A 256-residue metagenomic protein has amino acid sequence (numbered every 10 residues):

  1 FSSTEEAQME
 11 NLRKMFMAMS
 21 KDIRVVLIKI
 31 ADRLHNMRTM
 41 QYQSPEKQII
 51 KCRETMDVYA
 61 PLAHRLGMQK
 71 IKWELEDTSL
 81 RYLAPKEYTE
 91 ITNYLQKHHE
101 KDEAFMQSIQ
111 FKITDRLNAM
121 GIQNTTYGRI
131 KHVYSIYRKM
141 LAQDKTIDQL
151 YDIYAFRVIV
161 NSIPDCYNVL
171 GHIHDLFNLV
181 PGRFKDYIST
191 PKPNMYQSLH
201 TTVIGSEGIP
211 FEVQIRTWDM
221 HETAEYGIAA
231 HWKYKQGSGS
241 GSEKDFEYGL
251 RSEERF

Functional and structural regions predicted by a protein language model:
S2-V26, R33-F256: Nucleic-acid processing machinery
